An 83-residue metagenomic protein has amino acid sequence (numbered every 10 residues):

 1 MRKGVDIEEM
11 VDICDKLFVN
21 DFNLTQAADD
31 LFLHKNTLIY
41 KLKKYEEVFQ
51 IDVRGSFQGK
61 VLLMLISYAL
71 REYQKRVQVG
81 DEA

Functional and structural regions predicted by a protein language model:
M1-A83: Cytosolic nucleotide-utilizing catalytic cores of signal-transduction proteins
